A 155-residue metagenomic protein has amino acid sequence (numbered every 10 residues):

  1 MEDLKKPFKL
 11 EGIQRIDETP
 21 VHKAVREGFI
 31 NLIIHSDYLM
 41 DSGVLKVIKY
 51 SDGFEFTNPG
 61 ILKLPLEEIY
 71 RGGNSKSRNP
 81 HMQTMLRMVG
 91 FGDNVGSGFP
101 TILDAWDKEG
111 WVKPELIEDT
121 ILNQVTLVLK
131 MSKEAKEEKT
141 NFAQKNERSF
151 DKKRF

Functional and structural regions predicted by a protein language model:
M1-F155: C-terminal regulatory or interaction extensions
